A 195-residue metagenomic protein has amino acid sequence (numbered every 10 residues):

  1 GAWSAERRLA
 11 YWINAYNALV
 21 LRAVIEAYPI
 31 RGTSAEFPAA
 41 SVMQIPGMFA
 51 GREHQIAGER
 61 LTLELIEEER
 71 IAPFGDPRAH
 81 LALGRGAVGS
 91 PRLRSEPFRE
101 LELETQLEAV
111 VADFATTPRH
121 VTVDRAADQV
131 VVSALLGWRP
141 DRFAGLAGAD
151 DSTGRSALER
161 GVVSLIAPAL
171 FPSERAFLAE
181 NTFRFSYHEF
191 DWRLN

Functional and structural regions predicted by a protein language model:
G1-N195: Interaction/scaffold regions that mediate signaling and macromolecular assembly across diverse proteins
